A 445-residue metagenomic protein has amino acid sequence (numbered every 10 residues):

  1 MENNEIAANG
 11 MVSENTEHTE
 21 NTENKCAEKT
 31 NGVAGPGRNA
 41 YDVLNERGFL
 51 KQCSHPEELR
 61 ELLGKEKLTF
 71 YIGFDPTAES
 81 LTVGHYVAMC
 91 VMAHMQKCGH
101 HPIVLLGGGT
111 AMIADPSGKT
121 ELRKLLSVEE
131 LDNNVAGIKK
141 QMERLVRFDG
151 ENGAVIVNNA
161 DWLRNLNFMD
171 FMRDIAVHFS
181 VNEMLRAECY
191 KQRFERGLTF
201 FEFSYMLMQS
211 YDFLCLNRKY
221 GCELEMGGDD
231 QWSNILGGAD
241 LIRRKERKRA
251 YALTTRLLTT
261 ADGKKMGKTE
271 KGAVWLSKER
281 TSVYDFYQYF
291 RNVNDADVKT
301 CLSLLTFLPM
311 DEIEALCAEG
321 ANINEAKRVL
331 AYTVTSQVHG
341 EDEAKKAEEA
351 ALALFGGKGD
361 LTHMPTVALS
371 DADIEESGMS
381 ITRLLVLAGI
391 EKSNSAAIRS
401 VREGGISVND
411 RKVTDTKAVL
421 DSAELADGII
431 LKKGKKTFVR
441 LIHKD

Functional and structural regions predicted by a protein language model:
E2-Q231, L236-A239, E246-Y251, K264 (+1 more regions): NTP-dependent nucleotidyl-transfer catalytic core
I242-D445: Conserved nucleotide- and phosphate/pyrophosphate-binding catalytic cores in adenylate/nucleotidyl-handling enzymes
